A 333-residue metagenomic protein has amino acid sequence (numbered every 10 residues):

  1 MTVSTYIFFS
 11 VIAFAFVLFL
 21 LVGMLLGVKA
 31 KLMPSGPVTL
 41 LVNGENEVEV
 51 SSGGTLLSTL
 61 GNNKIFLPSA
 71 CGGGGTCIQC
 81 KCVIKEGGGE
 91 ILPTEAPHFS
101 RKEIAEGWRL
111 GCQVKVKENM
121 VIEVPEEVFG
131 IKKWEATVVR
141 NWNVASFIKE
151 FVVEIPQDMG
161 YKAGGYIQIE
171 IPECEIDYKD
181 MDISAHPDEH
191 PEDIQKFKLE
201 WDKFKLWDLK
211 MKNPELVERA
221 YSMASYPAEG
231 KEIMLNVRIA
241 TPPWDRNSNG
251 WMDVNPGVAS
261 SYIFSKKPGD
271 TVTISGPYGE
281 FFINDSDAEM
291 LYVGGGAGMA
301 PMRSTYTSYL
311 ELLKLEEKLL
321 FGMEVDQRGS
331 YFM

Functional and structural regions predicted by a protein language model:
M1-F14: Feature marks short, highly hydrophobic, charge-poor N-terminal signal-anchor/signal peptide-like helices that anchor
L21-G27, K31, P97-Q157, D177: Fe-S ferredoxin-like electron-transfer domains and their immediately adjacent linker/connector regions across
P37-T55: Membrane-cytosol interface motif
V42, T59-P68, I78-F129: Iron-sulfur (Fe-S) cluster-binding segments and ferredoxin-like electron-carrier domains, especially [2Fe-2S]
T55, Q79, V121, Y166 (+1 more regions): Residue-level marker of beta-strand positions
V139-P268, E324-V325: Ferredoxin-reductase
T241-M333: FNR/FR-type flavoprotein reductase catalytic core
